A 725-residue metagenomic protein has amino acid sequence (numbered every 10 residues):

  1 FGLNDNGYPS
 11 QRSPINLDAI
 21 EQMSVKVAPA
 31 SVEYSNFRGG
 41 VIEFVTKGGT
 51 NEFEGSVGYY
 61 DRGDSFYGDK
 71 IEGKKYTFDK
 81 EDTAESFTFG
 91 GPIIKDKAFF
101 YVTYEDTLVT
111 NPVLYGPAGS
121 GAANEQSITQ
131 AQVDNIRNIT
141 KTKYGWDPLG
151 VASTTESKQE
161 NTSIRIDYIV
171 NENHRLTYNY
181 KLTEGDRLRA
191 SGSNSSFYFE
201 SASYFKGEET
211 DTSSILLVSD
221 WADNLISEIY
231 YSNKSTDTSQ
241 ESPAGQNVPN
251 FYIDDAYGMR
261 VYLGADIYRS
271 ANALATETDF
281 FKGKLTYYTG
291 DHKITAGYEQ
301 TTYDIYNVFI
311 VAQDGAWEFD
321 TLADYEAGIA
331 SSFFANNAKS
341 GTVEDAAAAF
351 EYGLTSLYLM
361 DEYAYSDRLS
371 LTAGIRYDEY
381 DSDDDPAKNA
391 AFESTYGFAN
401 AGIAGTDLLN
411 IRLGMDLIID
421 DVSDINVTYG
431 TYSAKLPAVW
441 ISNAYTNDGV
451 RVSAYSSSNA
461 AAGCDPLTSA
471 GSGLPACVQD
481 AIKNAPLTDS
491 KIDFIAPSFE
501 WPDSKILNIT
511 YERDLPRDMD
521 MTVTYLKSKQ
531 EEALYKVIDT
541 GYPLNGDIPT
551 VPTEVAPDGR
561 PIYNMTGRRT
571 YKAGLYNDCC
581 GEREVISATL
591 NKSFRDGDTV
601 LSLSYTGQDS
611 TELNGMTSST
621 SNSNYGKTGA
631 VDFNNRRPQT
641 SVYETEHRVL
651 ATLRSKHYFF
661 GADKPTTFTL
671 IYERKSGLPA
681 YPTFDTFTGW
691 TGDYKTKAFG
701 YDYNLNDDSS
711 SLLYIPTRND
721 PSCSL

Functional and structural regions predicted by a protein language model:
N4, P14-Y60, A84-K97: A beta-strand signature from Gram-negative outer-membrane beta-barrel systems, especially the internal plug domain
Q11, R38-G40, T83-F87, E160-I164 (+9 more regions): Hydrophobic, lipid-facing positions within transmembrane beta-strands of outer-membrane proteins
V32-S35, G49-E54, I94-K97, N173 (+7 more regions): Short loop/turn motifs that connect adjacent beta-strands in outer-membrane beta-barrel proteins
V57-G63, V102-D106, Y178-L182, I229-N233 (+6 more regions): Transmembrane beta-barrel strands of outer-membrane/channel proteins
F78-D186, F205-N233, R376, I411: Transmembrane beta-barrel wall of Gram-negative outer-membrane proteins
K158, N171-M360, S394, P557 (+2 more regions): Replace "related TpsB outer-membrane translocases also match" with "some related outer-membrane beta-barrels such as
D385-G574, C579, K695-F699, N704-L713 (+1 more regions): Solvent-exposed loop/turn elements at secondary-structure boundaries
E500-D503, D518-L725: Short, solvent-exposed micro-motifs at the edges of structured domains
